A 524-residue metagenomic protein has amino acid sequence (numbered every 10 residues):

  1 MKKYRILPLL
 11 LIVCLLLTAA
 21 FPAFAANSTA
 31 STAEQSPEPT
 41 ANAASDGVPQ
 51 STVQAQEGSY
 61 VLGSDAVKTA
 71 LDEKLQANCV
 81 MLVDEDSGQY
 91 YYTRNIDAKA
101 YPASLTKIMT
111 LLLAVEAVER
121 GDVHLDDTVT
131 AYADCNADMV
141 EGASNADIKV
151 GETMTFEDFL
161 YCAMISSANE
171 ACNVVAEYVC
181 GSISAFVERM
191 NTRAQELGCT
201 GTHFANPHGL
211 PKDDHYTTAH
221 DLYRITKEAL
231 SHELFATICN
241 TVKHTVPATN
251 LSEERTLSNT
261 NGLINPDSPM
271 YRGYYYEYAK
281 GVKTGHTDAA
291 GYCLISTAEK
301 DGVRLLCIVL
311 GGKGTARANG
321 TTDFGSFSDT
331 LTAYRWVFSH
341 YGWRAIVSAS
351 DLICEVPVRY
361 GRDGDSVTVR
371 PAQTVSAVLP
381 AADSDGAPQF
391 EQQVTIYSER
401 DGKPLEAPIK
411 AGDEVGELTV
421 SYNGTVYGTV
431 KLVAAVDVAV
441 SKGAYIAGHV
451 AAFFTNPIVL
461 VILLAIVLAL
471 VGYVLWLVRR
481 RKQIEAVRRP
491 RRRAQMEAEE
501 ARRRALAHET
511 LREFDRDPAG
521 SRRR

Functional and structural regions predicted by a protein language model:
Y4-F24, A465-V474: Sec-dependent N-terminal signal peptides of Gram-positive bacterial secreted proteins and lipoproteins
I6, S36, S51, D363 (+3 more regions): Positively charged, low-complexity intrinsically disordered regions
A26-H220, R224-E233: Active-site-adjacent loops and short helices of periplasmic peptidoglycan-processing enzymes
C199-T200, D213-Y216, H220-A465, A469-R491: Domain-terminus/edge residues, biased toward the C-terminal soluble/receptor-binding domains of extracytoplasmic
K482-R524: Cytoplasmic C-terminal tails of single-pass
